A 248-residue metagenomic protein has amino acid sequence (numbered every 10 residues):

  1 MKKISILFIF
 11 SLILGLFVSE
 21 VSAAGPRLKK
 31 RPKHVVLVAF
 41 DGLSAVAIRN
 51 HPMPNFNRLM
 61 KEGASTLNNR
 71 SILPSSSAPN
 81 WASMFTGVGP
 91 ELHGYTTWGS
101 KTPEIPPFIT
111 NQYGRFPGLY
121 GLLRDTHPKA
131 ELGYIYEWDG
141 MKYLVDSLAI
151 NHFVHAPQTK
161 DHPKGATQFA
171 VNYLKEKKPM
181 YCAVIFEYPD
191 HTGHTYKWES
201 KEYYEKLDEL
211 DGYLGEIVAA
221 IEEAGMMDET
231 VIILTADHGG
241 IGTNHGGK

Functional and structural regions predicted by a protein language model:
M1-S5: Positively charged n-region of N-terminal signal peptides that target proteins for export
L7-L16: Bacterial N-terminal signal peptides
V21-A24: Boundary at the C-terminal end of the N-terminal hydrophobic targeting segment
K30, T167-Q168, D190-T230: A long, amphipathic alpha-helix that forms part of the scaffold/cap immediately adjacent to metal-dependent active
R31-V36, K61-T66, T126-G133, E176-C182 (+1 more regions): Loop/turn elements at helix/coil->beta-strand transitions in domains of secreted/extracellular proteins
L37, N55, E209-G247: Metal-dependent active-site segment of extracytoplasmic phospho-/sulfohydrolases and closely related
V46-M84, V88-L92: Short, structured active-site-proximal loop/turn typified by the sulfatase FGly-forming signature C/S-X-P-X-R
G89-Y181, I185-K197: His/Asp/Glu-rich, glycine-adjacent segments that coordinate divalent cations and/or stabilize oxyanion chemistry on
